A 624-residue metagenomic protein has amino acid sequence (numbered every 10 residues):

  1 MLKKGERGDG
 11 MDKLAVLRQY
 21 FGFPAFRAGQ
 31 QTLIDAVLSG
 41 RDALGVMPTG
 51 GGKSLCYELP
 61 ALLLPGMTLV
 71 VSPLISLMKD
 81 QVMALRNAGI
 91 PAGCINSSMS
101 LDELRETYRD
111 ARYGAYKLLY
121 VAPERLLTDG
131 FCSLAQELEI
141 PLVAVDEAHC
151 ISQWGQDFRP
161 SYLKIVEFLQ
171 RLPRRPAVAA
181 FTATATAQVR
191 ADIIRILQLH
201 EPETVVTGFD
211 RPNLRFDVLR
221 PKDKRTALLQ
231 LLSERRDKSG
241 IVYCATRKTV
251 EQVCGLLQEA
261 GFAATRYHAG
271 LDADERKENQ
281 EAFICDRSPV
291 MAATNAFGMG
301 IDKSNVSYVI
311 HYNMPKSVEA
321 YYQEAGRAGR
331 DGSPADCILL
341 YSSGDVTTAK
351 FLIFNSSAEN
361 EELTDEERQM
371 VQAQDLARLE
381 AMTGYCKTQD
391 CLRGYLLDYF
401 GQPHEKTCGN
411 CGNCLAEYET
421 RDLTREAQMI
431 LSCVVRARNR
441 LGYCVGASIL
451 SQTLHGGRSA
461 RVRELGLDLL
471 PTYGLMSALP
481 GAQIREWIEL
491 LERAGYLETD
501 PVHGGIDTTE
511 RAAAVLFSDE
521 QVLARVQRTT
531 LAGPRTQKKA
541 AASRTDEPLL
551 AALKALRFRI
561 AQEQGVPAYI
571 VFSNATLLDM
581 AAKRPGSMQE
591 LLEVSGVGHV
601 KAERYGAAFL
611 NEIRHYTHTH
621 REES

Functional and structural regions predicted by a protein language model:
L2-V16, T347-T348, E359-T364, Q374-L376 (+2 more regions): Accessory DNA-binding and partner-docking regions appended to nucleic-acid-acting proteins, especially the terminal
R7-Y20, P24-A28, T32-S54, L62-L64 (+3 more regions): Helicase motor core with emphasis on the C-terminal RecA-like subdomain
V37, L232, F283, C386 (+2 more regions): Short helix-to-turn junction characteristic of helix-turn-helix DNA-binding domains, especially the helix
R174, R236, Q389, Y443 (+1 more regions): Flexible coil/turn residues that form the inter-helical turn or adjacent wing/linker of helix-turn-helix
M370-F400: Short, charged low-complexity linear segments at domain edges
